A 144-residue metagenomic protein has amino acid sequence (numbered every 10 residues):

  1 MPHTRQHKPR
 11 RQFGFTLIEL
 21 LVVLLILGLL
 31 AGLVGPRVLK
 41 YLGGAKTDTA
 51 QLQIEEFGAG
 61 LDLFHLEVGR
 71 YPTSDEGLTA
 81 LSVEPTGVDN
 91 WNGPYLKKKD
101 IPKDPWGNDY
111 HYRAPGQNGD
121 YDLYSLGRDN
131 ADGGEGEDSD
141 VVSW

Functional and structural regions predicted by a protein language model:
M1-F15: N-terminal leader/signal peptides at the extreme start of proteins
P2-R5, T47-D48, E55, A59-L63 (+4 more regions): Short, surface-exposed interaction loops/tails
R11-V38: N-terminal single-pass transmembrane signal-anchor helix
G43-I54, R70-Y71: Membrane-proximal amphipathic alpha-helices that sit immediately adjacent to an N-terminal transmembrane/signal-anchor
S74-L78: Conserved loop-to-helix junction within protein kinase catalytic domains, corresponding to the end of the activation
